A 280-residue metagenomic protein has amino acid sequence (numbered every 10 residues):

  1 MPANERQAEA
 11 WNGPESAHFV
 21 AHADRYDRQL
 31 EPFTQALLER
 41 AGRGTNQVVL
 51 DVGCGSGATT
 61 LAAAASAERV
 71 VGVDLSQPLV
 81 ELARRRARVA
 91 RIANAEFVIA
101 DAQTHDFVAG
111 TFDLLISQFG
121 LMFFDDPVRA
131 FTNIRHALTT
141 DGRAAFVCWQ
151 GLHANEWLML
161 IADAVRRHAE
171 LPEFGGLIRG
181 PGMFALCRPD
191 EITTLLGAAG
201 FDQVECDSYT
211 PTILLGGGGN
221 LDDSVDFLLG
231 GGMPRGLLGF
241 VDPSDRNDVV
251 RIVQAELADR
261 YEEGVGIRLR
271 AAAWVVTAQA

Functional and structural regions predicted by a protein language model:
M1-Q47, A58-A62, L79-L82, R86-A90: Conserved class I S-adenosyl-L-methionine
A3-A8, E15-H22, E205-E263: C-terminal helical/coil "lid" or tail adjacent to the Rossmann-like core of SAM-dependent
Y26, V128, R143-G217: Conserved catalytic/acceptor-binding region of the Class I
V48-H105, R129: Class I SAM-dependent methyltransferase SAM/SAH-binding core
Q103-L114: A short acidic, Gly/Pro-enriched loop at the edge of an enzyme's catalytic core that lines a small-molecule cofactor
D113-P127, Q150: A short SAM/SAH-binding and catalytic strip from SAM-dependent methyltransferases
F124-D125, L138-T140: Helix-to-beta-strand junctions that scaffold the AdoMet/dcAdoMet cofactor pocket in Class I SAM-dependent enzymes
A199-D202, S224, A273-A280: Core SAM-dependent methyltransferase catalytic element
